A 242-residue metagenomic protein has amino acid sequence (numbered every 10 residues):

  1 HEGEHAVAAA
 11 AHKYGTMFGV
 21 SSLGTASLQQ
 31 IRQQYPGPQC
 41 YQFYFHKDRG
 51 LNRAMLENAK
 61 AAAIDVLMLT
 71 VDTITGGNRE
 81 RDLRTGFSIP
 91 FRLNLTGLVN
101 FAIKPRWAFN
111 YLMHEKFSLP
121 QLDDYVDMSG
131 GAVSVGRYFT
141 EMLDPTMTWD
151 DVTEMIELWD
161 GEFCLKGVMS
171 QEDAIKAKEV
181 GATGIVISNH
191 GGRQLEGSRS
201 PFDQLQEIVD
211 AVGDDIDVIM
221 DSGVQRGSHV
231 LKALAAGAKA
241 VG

Functional and structural regions predicted by a protein language model:
H1-E179, G191-Q194, D203: Active-site entrance/lid segments in N-terminal catalytic domains of soluble metabolic enzymes
L28-Q29, K178, A182-M220: Extended hydrophobic/aromatic segments used for targeting, binding, or gating
L56, M169-G181, I208-M220, V224-K239: Catalytic cores of alpha/beta
M68, C164-L165, V186, I219 (+1 more regions): Structured core elements
V71-G77, A182-S198, V230-G242: Glycine-rich phosphate-binding active-site loops on the catalytic face of alpha/beta enzymes
